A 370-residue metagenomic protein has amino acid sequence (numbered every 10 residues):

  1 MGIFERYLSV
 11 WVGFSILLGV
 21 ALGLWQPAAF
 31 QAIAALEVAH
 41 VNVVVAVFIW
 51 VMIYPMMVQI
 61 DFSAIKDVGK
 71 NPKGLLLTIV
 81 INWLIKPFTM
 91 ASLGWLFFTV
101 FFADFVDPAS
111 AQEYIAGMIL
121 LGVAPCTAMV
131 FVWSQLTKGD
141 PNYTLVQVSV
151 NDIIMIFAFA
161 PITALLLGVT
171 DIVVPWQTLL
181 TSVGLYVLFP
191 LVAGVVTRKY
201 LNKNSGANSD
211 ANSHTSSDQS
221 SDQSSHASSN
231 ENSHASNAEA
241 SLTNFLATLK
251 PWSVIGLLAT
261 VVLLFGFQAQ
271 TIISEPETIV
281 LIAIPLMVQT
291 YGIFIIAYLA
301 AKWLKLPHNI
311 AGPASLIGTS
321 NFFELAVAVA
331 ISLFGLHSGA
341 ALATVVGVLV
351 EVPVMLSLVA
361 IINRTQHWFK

Functional and structural regions predicted by a protein language model:
M1-V58, S63-T319, F323-K370: Alpha-helical transmembrane segments of multi-pass small-molecule/ion transporters
